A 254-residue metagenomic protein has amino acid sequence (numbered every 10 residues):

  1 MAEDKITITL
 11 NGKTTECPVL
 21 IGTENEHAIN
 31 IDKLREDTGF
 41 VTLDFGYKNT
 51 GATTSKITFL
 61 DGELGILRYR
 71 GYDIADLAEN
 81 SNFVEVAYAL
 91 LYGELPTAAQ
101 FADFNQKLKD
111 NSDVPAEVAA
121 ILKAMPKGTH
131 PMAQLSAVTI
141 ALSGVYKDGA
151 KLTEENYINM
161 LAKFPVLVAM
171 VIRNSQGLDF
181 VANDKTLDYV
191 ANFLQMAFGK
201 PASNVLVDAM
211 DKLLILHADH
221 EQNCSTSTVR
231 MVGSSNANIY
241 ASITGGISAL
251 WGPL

Functional and structural regions predicted by a protein language model:
A2-L254: Hydrophobic alpha-helical bundle cores within soluble ligand-binding/oligomerization subdomains
